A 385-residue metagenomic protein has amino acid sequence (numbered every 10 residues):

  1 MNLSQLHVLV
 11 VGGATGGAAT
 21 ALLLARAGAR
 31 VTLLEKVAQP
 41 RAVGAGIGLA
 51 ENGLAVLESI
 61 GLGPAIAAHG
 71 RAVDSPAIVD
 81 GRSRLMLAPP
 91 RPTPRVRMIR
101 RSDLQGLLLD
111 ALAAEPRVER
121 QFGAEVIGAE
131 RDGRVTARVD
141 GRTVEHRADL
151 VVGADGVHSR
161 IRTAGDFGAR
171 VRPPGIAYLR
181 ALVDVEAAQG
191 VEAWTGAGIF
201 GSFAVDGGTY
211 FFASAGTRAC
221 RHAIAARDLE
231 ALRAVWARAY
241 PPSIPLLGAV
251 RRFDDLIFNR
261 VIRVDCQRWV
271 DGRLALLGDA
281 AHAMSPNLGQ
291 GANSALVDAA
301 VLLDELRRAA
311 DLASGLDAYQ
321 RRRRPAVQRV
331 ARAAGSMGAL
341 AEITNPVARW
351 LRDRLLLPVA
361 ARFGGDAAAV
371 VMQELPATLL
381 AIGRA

Functional and structural regions predicted by a protein language model:
M1-L6, L288, D304-A385: C-terminal helical "tail/cap" subdomain of flavin- and related membrane-associated enzymes
N2-V8, A25, A50-G165, A169-E186 (+4 more regions): Conserved N-terminal helical subregion
L9-R26, R30, L34-V37, G153 (+1 more regions): Conserved mid-domain beta->alpha element of the FAD-binding
P40, P92-M98, G289-A292: Glycine-rich "substrate-gating" loop/helix at the edge of Rossmann-like oxidoreductase active sites
I60, E115, Y240, F253 (+1 more regions): Acidic-histidine catalytic/liganding microenvironments
G128, G201, C266: Short, surface-exposed charged micro-motifs
G190-R221, L229, R233-Y240: Active-site substrate-recognition segment that forms the wall of the catalytic cavity or substrate channel
A223-D255, L312-A313, R321, V371: Flavin-binding catalytic cores
